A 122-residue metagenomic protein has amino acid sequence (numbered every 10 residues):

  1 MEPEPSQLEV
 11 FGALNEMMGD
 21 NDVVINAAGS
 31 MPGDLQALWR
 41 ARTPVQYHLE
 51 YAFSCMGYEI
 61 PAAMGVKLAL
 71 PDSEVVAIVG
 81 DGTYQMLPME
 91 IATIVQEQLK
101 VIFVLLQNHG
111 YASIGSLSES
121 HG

Functional and structural regions predicted by a protein language model:
M1-A62, V66: Active-site diphosphate/adenylate-binding microenvironment
A13, E90-T93: A short acidic, amphipathic alpha-helical/loop segment
P32-G33, S54-M56, Y84-Q85, H109-S113: Short gly/pro/ser/thr-enriched loop/turn and capping motifs at secondary-structure boundaries
V45-L49, M86, G115-G122: Short beta-alpha connecting loops at secondary-structure transitions that line or flank enzyme active sites
Y58-I60, T83-E90: Short glycine/serine/threonine-rich phosphate/pyrophosphate-binding segments that cradle anionic phosphate groups
A63-D72, A92-L99: Alpha-helix C-terminal capping segments
D72-M86, V101-L105: A short, small-residue-rich loop immediately preceding and capping a beta-strand
Q96-G122: Thiamine diphosphate
